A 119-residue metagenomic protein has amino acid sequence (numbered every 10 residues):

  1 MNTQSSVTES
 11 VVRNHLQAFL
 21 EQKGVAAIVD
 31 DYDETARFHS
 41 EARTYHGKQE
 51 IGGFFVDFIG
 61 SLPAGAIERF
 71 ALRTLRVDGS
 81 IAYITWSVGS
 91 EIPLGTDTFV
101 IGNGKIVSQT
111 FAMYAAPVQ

Functional and structural regions predicted by a protein language model:
M1-D30: Short, low-complexity N-terminal intrinsically disordered segments enriched in polar/charged residues
V25-V77: A solvent-exposed, acidic/Ser-Thr-rich amphipathic alpha-helical stretch
I28, V77-I81, F99-V107: Short, solvent-exposed coil/turn segments at beta-strand boundaries
F38, I84, S108-Q109: Short hydrophobic/aromatic-rich beta-strand segments that constitute the beta-sheet cores of beta-sandwich/beta-barrel
P63, G89-P93, P117: Short, cysteine-centered beta-strand-loop-beta hairpins and adjacent loop/turn segments enriched in charged/polar
A82-S90: Short beta-strand segments that buttress and anchor functional surface loops
L94-Q119: Short beta-strand edge/turn micro-motifs at domain boundaries
